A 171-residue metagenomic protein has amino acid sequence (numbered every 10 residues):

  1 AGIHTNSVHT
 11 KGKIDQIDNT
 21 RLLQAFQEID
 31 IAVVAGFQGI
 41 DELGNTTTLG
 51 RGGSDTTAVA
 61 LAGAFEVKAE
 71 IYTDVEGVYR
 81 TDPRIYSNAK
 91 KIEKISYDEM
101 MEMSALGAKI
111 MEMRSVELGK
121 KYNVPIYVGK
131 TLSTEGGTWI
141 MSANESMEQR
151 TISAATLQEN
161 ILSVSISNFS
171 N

Functional and structural regions predicted by a protein language model:
A1-V116: Nucleotide/pyrophosphate-binding catalytic subdomain
A32, T47, I126, T138 (+1 more regions): A broad, low-specificity signal marking well-ordered, structured residues that form hydrophobic/aromatic
V34-G36, Y72, G129-T131, S167-F169: Generic beta-strand/beta-sheet core signal
Y79, V128-E145: Terminal amphipathic helices with adjacent charged low-complexity linkers/tails
M111-R114, P125-E135, I166: Flexible, glycine/charged-enriched surface loops at secondary-structure junctions
G119: Acidic-aromatic/histidine active-site loop/patch
Y122: Active-site scaffold of zinc-dependent metalloenzymes
W139-N171: A conserved regulatory-domain signal marking ACT and ACT-like small-molecule sensing domains and adjacent regulatory
